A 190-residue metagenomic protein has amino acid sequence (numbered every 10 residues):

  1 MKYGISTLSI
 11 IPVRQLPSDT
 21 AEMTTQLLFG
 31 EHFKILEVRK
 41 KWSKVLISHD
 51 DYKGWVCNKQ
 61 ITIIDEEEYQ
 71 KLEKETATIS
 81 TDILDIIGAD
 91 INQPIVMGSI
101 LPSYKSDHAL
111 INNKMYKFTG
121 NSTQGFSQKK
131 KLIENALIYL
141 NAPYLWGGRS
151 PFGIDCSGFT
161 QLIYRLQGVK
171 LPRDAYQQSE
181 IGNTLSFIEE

Functional and structural regions predicted by a protein language model:
M1-K2, S18, T25, F29-H32 (+3 more regions): Boundary regions of SH3-family modules and the immediately adjacent low-complexity/disordered segments in eukaryotic
I5: Single-stranded RNA-binding regions, centering on S1/OB-family and related RNA-binding modules
M23, I91, N183-F187: Short, conserved secondary-structure segments in the cores of folded domains
A136, S150-Q167: Active-site nucleophilic cysteine motif
Y139-R149, Q178: Short, flexible active-site loops
V169-E190: ...with weaker cross-activation on analogous glycine-rich loops/strands in unrelated enzymes
